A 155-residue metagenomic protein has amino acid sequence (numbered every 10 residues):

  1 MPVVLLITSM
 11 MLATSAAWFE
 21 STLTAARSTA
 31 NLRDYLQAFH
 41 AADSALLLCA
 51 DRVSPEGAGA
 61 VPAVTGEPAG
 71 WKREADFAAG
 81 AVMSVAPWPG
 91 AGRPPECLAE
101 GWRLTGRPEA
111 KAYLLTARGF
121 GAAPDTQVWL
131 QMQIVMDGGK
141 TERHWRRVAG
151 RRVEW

Functional and structural regions predicted by a protein language model:
M1-W155: Terminal alpha-helical segments
